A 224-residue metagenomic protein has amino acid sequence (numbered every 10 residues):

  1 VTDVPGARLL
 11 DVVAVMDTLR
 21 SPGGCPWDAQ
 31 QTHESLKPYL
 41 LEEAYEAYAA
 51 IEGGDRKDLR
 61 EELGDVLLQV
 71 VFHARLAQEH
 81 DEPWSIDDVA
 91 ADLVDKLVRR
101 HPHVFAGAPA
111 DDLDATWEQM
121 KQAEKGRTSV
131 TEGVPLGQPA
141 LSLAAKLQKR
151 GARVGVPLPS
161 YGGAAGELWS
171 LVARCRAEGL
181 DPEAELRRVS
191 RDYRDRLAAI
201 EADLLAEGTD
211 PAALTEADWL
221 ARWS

Functional and structural regions predicted by a protein language model:
V1-E62, L68-S224: Flexible "arm" and connector segments at domain edges
